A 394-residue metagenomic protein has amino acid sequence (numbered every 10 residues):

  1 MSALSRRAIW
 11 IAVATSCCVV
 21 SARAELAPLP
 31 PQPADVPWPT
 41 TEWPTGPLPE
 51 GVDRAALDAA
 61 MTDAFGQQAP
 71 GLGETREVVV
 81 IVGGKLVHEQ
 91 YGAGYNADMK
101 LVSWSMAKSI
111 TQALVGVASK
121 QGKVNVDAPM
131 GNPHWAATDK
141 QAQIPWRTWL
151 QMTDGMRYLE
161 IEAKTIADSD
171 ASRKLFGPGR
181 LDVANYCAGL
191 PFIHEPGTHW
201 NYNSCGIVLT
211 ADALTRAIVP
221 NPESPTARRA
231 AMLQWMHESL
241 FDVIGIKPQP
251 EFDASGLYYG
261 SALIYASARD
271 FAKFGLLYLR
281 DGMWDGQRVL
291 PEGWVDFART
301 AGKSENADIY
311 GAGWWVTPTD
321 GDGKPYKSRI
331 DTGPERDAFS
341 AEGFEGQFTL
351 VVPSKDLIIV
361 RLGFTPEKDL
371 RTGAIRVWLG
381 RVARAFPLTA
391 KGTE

Functional and structural regions predicted by a protein language model:
L4, V13-N96, S119-V124, N185 (+1 more regions): N-terminal leader/targeting segments and the immediately adjacent pre-domain N-terminus
G84, L101-D127, W149, T210-L214 (+1 more regions): Active-site SXXK
V102, K120-R157, I161, G189-E195 (+1 more regions): Active-site helix/loop module of the DD-peptidase/beta-lactamase fold, centered on the serine-lysine SxxK catalytic
S169-L175, D253-A266, W315-K327: Carbohydrate-binding/catalytic loop surfaces
G206-L214, A262-M283, Q347-G363: Active-site-proximal alpha-helical segments within enzyme catalytic domains
W235-T300: Active-site-proximal binding-pocket segments
I246-Q249, T300-I358: Active-site Gly/Thr loop motif
A338-E394: Structured C-terminal helix/loop/strand segments within mature extracytoplasmic catalytic/sensor domains
